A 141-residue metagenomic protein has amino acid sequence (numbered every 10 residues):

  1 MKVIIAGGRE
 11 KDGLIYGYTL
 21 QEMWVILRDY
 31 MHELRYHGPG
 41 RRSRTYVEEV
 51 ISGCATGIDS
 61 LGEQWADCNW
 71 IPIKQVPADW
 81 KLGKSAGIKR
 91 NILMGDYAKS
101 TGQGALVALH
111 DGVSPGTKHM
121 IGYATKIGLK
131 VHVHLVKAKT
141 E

Functional and structural regions predicted by a protein language model:
K2-V3, G7-E141: Acidic/glycine-enriched connector segments
